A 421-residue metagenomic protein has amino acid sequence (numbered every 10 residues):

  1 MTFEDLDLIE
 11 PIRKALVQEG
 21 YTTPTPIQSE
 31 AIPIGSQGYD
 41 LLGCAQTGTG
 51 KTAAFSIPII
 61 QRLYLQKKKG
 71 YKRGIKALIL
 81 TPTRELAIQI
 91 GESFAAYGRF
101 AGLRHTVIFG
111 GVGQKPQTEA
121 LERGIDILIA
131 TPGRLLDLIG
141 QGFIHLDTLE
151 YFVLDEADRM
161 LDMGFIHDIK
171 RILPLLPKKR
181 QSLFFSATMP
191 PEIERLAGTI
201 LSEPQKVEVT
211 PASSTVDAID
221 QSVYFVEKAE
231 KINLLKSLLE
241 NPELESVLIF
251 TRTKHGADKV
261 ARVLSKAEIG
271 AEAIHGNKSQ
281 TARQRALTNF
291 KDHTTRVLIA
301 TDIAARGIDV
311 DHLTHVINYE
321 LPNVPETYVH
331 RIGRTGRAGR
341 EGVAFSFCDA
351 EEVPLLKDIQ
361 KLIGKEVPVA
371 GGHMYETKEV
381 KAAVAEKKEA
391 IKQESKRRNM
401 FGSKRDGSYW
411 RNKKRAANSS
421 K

Functional and structural regions predicted by a protein language model:
T2-V380: Conserved helicase RecA-like core
G70, D292, L362, E366-K421: Basic Arg/Gly/Lys-rich low-complexity intrinsically disordered segments
